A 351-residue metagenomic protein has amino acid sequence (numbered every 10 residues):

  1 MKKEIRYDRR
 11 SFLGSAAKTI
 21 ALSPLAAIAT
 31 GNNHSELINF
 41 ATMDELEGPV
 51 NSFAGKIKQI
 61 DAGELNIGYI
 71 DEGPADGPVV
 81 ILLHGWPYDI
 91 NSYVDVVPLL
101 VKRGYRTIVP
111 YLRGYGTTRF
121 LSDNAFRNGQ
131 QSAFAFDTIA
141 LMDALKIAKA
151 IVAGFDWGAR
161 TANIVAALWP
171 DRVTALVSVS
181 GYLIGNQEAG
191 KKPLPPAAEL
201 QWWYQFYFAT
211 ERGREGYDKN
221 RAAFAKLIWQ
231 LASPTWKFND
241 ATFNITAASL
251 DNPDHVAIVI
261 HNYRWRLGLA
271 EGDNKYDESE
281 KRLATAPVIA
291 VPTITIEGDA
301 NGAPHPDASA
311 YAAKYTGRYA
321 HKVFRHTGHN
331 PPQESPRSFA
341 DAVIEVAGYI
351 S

Functional and structural regions predicted by a protein language model:
M1-D8, K18: N-terminal secretory signal peptides
S11-N33: N-terminal export signals
A16, T138, F339, V343 (+1 more regions): Hydrophobic "lid"/C-terminal helical patch of Rossmann-like NAD(P)-dependent dehydrogenase/epimerase domains
L37-G55, E64-I67, E72, V79 (+4 more regions): Flexible "cap/lid" subdomain of the alpha/beta-hydrolase fold that forms the substrate-access gate
E72-R119: Conserved HGGG/HGGXW glycine-rich cap/lid loop of the alpha/beta-hydrolase fold
G85, D156, Q333-E334: Conserved acidic functional residues
D254, I350-S351: Alpha/beta-hydrolase-fold serine-hydrolase catalytic core, especially in secreted/extracellular enzymes
T327-S335: Catalytic histidine-centered segment of alpha/beta-hydrolase-like enzymes
